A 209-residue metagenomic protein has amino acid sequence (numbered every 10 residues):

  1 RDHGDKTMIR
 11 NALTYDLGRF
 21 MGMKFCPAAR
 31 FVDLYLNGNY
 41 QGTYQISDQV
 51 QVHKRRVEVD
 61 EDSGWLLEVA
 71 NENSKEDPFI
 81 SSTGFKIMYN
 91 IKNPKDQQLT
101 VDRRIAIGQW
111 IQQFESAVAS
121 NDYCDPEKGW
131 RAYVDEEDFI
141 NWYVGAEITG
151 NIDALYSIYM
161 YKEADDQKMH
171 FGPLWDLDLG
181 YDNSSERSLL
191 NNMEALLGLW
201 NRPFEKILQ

Functional and structural regions predicted by a protein language model:
D2, F20-P27, N39-V144: Internal "kinase-insert"/substrate-recognition segments embedded within catalytic cores of ATP-dependent enzymes
H3-N37: A conserved helix-loop-beta module that forms one wall/lid of the active-site cleft in ATP-utilizing catalytic domains
T7-M8, Q49, K54, L66 (+4 more regions): Residue-level preference for alpha-helix termini and adjacent loops
I9, L13-L17, A29-R30, D102-Q113 (+3 more regions): Extracytoplasmic/secreted proteins, especially bacterial periplasmic and envelope-associated proteins
R10-N11, Y44-I46, H53-D60, A154-M160 (+2 more regions): Short, solvent-exposed loop/turn and secondary-structure capping segments
K24-F31, Y35-Q41, I46, L155-K168 (+1 more regions): Accessory structured domains or lobes within enzymes
Q98, E163-Q209: C-terminal catalytic region of ATP-dependent kinase domains
A132-S184: Active-site acidic catalytic loop and adjacent metal/ATP-binding pocket of ATP-dependent phosphoryl transfer enzymes
